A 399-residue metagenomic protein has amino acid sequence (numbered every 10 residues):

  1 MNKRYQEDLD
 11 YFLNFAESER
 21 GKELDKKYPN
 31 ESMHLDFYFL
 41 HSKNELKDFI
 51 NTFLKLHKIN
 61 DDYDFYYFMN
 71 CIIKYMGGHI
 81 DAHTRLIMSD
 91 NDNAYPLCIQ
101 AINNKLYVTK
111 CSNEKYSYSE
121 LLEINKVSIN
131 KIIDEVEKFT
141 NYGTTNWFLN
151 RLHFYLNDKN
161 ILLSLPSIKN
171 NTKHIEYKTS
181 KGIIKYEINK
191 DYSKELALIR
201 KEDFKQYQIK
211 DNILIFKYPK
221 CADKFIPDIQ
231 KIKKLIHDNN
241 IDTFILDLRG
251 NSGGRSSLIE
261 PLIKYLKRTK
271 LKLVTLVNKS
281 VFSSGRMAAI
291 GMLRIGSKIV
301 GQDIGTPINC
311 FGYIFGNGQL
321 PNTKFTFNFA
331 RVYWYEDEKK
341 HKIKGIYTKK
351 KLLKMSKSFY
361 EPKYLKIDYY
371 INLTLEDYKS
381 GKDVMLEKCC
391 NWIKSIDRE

Functional and structural regions predicted by a protein language model:
M1-F244, G250-S252, K272, D377 (+2 more regions): Flexible, low-complexity junctional segments that flank or bridge functional domains
N2-L13, K173, S180-I183, K201-E399: C-terminal "post-core" interaction segments
